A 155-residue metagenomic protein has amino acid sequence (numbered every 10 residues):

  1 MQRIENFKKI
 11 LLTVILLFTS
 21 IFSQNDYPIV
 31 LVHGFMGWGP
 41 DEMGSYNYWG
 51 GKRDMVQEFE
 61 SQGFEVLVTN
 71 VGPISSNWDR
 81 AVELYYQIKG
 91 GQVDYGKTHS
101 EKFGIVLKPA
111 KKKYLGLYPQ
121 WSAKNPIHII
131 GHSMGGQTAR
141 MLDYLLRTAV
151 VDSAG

Functional and structural regions predicted by a protein language model:
E5-T13: Sec-dependent signal peptide recognition, specifically the positively charged N-region followed immediately by
I15-S23: Hydrophobic h-region of N-terminal signal peptides that target proteins for export in Gram-negative bacteria
N25-E65: Short, surface-exposed "cap/lid" segments of acyl-processing enzymes
P28-V32, V66-N70, H128-G131, T138: Structural recognition of the beta-strand scaffold that forms the well-ordered cores of secreted hydrolase catalytic
Y46, G72-D79: Acidic-and-aromatic substrate-binding clefts and catalytic sites of carbohydrate-active enzymes
Q57-S75, F103-G104: Conserved alpha/beta-hydrolase
N77-G90: Charged, often glycine-rich, active-site loop that binds/positions anionic groups
Y85, Q92-G155: Serine-dependent carboxylesterase/thioesterase catalytic core of lipase-like alpha/beta-hydrolase/SGNH enzymes
